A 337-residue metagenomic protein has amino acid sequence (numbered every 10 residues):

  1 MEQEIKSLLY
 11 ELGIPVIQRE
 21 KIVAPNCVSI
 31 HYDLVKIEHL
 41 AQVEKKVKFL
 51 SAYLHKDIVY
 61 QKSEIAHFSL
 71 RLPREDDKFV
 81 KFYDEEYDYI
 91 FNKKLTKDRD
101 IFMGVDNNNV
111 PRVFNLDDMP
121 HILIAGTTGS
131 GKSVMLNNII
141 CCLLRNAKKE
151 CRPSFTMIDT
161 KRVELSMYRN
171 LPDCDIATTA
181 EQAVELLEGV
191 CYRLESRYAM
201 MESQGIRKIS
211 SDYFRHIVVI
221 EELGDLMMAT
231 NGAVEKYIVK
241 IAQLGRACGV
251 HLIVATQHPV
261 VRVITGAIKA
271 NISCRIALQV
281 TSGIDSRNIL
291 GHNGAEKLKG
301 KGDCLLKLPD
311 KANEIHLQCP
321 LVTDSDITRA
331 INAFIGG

Functional and structural regions predicted by a protein language model:
E4-Q18, N26-K45, F49-Y53, K62-R71 (+3 more regions): P-loop NTPase catalytic phosphate-binding loop
V23: Acidic/charged, solvent-exposed loop-and-adjacent secondary-structure segments enriched in E/D, K/R, S/T, and G/P
R74-F82: Short, charged/polar, Gly/Pro-enriched secondary-structure boundary elements
